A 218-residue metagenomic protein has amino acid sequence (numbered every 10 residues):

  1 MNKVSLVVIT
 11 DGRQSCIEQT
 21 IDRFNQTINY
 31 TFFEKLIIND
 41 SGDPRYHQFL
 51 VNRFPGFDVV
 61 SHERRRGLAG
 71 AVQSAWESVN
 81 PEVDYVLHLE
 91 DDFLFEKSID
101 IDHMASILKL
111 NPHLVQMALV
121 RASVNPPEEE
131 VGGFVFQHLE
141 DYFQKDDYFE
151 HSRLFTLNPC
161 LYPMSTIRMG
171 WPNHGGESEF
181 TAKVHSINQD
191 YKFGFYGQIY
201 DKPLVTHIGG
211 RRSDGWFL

Functional and structural regions predicted by a protein language model:
M1-D22: N-proximal low-complexity "stem/linker" segments adjacent to membrane-targeting elements
D22-F32: Short, acidic, metal-binding catalytic loop of nucleotide-sugar glycosyltransferases
I37-H47: A conserved acidic beta->alpha catalytic loop
E63-S78: Glycine-rich, basic loop-to-helix element that forms the pyrophosphate-binding segment of sugar-nucleotide handling
V83-L94: Short beta-strand-to-loop acidic/aromatic patch adjacent to the donor-nucleotide binding site
S98-V120: Conserved donor-nucleotide/metal-binding helix-loop-beta segment in metal-dependent transferases, i.e., the alpha-helix
M117-V131: Short beta-strand-to-loop element that shapes/binds the nucleotide-sugar donor at the catalytic cleft/hinge
S152-L218: C-terminal catalytic/acceptor-binding lobe
